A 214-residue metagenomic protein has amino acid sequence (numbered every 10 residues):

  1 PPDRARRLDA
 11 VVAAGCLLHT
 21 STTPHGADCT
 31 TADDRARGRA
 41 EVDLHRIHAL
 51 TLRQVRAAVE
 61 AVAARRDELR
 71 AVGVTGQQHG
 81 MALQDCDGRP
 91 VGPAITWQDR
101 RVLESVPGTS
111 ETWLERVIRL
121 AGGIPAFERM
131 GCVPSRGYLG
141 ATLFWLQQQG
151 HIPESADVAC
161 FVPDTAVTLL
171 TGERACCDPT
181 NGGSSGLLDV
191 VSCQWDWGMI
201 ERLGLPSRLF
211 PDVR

Functional and structural regions predicted by a protein language model:
P1-L44, R89-W97: Short glycine-rich, Thr/Ser-proximal phosphate-binding strand/loop in the N-terminal lobe of ATP-dependent enzymes
T23-G26, L50, V74-Q77: Acidic/polar N-terminal loop/beta-strand segments that form early-domain functional surfaces
D43-T51: Phosphate/oxyanion-binding active-site loops and adjacent basic polyanion-contact surfaces
R53-R214: Glycine-rich phosphate-binding/catalytic subdomain of phosphoryl-transfer and nucleotide/sugar-phosphate-processing
